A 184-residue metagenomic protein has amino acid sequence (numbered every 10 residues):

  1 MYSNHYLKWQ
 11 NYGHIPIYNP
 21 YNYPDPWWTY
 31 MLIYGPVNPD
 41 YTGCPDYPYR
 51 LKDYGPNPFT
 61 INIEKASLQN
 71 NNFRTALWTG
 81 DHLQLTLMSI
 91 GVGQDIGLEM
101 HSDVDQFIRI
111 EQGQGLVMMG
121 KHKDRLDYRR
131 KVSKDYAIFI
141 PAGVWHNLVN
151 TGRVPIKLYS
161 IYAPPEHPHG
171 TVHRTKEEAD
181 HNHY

Functional and structural regions predicted by a protein language model:
M1-H82, R130, R174-Y184: A short, N-terminal "cap"/entry segment at the start of jelly-roll beta-barrel domains of the cupin/DSBH fold
N70-N72, Q84-D103: Conserved short histidine dyad/triad with adjacent acidic residue
A76, L85-S89, F107, R129 (+2 more regions): Conserved hydrophobic/aromatic beta-strand scaffold that supports enzyme active sites
I96-L98, V117-M118, I140, H146-R153 (+1 more regions): Short beta-strand His + acidic residue motifs that chelate non-heme Fe in jelly-roll/DSBH and cupin folds
D103-H122: Glycine- and acidic-residue-biased ligand/ion/polar-headgroup-sensing regions
H122-A142: Short acidic-glycine-tyrosine-enriched beta hairpin
V149-Y184: Double-stranded beta-helix
